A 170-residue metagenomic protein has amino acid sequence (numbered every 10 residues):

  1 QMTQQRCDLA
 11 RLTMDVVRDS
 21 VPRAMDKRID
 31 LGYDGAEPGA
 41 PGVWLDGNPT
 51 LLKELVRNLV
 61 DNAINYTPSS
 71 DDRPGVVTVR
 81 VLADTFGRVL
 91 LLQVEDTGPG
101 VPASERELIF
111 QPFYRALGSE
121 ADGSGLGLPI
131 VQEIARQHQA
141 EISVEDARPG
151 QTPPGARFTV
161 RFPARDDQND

Functional and structural regions predicted by a protein language model:
Q1-M2, A40-G47: Conserved micro-motifs of the catalytic ATP-binding
T3-R18: A conserved beta-strand-to-alpha-helix junction within the catalytic ATP-binding
R23-P38: Short conserved segments within the C-terminal catalytic ATPase subdomain
P74-G87: Short beta-strand/loop element within the Bergerat-fold HATPase_c
V101-F113: Short conserved segment of the HATPase_c
G127, V131: Short alpha-helical Gxxx[C/S/T] motif in the catalytic ATP-binding
Q139-P149: Glycine-rich ATP-binding loops of the HATPase_c
